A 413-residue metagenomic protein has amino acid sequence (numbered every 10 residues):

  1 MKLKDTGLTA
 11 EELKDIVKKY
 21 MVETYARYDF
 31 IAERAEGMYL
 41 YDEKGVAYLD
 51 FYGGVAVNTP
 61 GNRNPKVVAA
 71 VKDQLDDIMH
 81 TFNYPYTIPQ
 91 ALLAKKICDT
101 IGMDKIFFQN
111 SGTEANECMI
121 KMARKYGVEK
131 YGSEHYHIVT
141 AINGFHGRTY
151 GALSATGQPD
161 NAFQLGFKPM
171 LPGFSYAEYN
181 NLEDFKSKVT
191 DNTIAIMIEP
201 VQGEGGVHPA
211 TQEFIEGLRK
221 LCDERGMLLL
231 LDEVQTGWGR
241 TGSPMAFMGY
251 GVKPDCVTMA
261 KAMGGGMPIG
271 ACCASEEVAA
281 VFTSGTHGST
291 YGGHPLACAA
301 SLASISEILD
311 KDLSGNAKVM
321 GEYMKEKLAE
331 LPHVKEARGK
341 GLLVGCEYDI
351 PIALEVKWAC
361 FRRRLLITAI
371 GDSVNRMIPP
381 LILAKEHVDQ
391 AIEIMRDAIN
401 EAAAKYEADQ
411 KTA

Functional and structural regions predicted by a protein language model:
M1-A413: Conserved N-terminal phosphate-binding loop of PLP-dependent enzymes in the Aspartate aminotransferase
